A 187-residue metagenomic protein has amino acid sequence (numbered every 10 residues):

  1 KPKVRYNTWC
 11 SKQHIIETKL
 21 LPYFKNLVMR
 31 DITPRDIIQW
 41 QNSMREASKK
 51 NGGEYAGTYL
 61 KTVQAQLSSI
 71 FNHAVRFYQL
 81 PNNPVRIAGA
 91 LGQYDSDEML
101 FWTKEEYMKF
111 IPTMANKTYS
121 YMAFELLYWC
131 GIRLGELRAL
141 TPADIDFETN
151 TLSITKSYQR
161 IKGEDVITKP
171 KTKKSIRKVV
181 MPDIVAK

Functional and structural regions predicted by a protein language model:
K1-P84, S96, T118: N-terminal core-binding DNA-recognition domain of tyrosine site-specific recombinases/integrases
W9, I37, Y107-F110, I145: Hydrophobic/aromatic residues in well-formed alpha-helices
C10-K19, A123-E136, K162-T168: Short, charged, low-hydrophobicity "junction" segments
P22, S48, L91-Q93, T168-K171: Short glycine/proline-rich turn/loop motifs
G53-G57, K61, R76, L80-L140 (+2 more regions): Basic, Lys/Arg- and aromatic-enriched nucleic-acid-binding interface segment
G89-A90, E106-M108, A139-K187: Conserved tyrosine-mediated DNA breakage-rejoining catalytic core shared by Y-recombinases
